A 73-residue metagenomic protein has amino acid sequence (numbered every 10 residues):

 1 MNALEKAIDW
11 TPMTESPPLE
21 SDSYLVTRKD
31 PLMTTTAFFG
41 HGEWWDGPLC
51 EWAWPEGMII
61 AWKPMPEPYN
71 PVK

Functional and structural regions predicted by a protein language model:
M1-N2, S21-P68: Short interaction-hotspot residues at assembly and binding interfaces
A7-Y24: Surface-exposed ligand/attachment interfaces on beta-rich extracellular proteins
